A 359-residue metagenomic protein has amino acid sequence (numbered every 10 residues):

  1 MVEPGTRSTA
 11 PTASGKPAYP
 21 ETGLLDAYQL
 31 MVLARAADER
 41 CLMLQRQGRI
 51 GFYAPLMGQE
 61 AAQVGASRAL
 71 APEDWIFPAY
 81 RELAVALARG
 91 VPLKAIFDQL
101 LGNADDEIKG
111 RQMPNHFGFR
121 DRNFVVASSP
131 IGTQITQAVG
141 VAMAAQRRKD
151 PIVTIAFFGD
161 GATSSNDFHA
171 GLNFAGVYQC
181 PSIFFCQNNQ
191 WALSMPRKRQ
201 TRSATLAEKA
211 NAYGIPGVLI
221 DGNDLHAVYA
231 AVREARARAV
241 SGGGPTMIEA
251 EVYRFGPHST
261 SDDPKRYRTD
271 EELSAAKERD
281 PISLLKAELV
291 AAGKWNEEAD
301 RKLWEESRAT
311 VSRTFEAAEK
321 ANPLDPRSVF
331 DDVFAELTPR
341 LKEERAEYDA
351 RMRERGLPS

Functional and structural regions predicted by a protein language model:
M1, N115-H116, Q190, V333: Generic preference for hydrophobic/aromatic residues in regular secondary structure cores
M1-A62, A69, G256, D263-K265 (+1 more regions): Conserved acidic/glycine
S14, R35, E107-R111, T201 (+2 more regions): N-proximal short alpha-helices
A36-E39, M43-C180, P196-R202, A207 (+1 more regions): Cofactor-binding active-site loop characterized by glycine-rich and histidine/acidic residues
A62, L87, L193, V228 (+2 more regions): Short secondary-structure boundary/hinge segments and terminal tails
Y80, A250-V252, V333: A general secondary-structure junction signal
F124-P323: Glycine-rich ThDP/TPP pyrophosphate-binding loop and its adjacent helix/strand module within ThDP-dependent enzymes
